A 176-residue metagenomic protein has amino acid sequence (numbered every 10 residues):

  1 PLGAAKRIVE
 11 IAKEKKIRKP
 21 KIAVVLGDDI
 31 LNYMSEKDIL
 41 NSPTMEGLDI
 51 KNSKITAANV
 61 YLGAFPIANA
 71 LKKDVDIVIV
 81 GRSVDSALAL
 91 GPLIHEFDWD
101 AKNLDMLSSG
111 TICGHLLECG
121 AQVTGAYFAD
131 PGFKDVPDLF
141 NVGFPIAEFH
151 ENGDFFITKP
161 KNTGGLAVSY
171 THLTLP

Functional and structural regions predicted by a protein language model:
P1-G3, D29-S35, S86-A89, T124: Short, well-ordered, mixed-charge alpha-helical segments that flank or form enzyme active sites
P1-K15: Hydrophobic or amphipathic alpha-helical targeting/insertion segments
I11-L40: Long, charge-dense
I39-Y170: Core active-site phosphate/anionic-ligand binding loop and the adjoining beta-turn-alpha structural block in enzyme
T171-P176: Conserved small/polar residues in nucleotide/adenosyl-binding loops
